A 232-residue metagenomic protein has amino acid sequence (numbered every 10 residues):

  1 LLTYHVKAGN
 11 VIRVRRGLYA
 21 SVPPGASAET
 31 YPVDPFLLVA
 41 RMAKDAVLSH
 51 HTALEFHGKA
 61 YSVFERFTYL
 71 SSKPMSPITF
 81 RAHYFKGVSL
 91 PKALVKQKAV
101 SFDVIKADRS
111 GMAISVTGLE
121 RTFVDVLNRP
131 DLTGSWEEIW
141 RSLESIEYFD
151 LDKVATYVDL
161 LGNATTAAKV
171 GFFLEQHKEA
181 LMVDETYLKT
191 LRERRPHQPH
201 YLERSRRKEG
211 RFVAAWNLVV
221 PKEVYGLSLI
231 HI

Functional and structural regions predicted by a protein language model:
L1-D45: Short beta-edge/loop segments at beta->alpha junctions of small alpha/beta modules that act as binding/recognition
K44-K73: Short helix-loop-helix/strand-helix junction enriched in hydrophobic and basic residues
H51-F56, R121-R129, A167-Q176: Short, hydrophobic/amphipathic alpha-helical patches that form generic packing surfaces within helical domains
H57-E65, R129-W136, Q176-V183: Short helix-capping/linker segments at secondary-structure and domain boundaries
E65-P74, G134-F149, M182-R194: Short alpha-helical "patches" and their helix-cap loops
M75-L161: Conserved, surface-exposed functional patches that form binding/active-site neighborhoods
H177-K222: C-terminal accessory regions appended to core domains
I230-I232: Conserved small/polar residues in nucleotide/adenosyl-binding loops
